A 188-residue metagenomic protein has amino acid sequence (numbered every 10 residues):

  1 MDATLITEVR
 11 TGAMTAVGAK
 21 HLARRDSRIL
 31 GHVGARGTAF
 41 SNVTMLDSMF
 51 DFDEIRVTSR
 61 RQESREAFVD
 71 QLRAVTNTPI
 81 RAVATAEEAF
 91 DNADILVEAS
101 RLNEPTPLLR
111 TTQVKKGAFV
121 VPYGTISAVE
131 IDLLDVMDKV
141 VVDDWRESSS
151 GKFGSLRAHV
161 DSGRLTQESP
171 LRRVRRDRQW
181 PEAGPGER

Functional and structural regions predicted by a protein language model:
M1-S27: Phosphate/diphosphate ligand-binding glycine-rich loop within oxidoreductases
L22-I29, D51, K115-K116: Short helix-loop-beta connector
G34-R36: Glycine-rich Rossmann-fold phosphate-binding loop(s) that bind the pyrophosphate of adenine dinucleotide cofactors
S48-V75: NAD(P)-binding Rossmann-fold cofactor-contacting core
T76-A93, L109: Short acidic low-complexity segments
N92, N103-F119, I131: Rossmann-fold NAD(P) dinucleotide-binding segment
S100-L102, G124-T125, W145: Short glycine-/small-residue-rich Rossmann-like dinucleotide-binding loops
L133-R188: Adenosine-phosphate binding glycine-rich loop
